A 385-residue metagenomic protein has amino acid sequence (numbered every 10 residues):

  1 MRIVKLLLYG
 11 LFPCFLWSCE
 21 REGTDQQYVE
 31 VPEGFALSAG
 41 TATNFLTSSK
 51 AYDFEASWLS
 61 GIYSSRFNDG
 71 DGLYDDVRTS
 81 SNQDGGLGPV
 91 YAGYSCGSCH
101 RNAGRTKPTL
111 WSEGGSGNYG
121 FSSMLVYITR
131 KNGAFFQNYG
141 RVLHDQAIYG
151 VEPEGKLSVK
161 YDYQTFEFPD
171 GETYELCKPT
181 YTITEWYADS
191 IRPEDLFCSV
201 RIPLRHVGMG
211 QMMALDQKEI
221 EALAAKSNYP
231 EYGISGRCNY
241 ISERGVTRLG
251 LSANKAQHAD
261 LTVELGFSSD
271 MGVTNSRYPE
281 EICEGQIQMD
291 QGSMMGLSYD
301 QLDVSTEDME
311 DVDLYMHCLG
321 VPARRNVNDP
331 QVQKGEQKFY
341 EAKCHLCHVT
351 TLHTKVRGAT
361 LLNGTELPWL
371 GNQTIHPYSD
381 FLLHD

Functional and structural regions predicted by a protein language model:
M1-W17: Sec-dependent bacterial lipoprotein signal peptides
F15-F45: Bacterial Sec-dependent N-terminal signal peptides
T43-N44, T184-E185, V356-D385: Surface-exposed intrinsically disordered loops and tails
F45-T47, Y52-R66, D76-M309: Extracytoplasmic redox metalloprotein regions
G70, Y91-A103, H206, V312 (+2 more regions): The canonical Cys-X-X-Cys-His
S80-N82, S98-L110, V321-A323, A342-L346 (+1 more regions): Secretory-pathway/luminal and periplasmic proteins that interact with or process carbohydrate-rich
D313-R325: His/Cys-centered metal/cofactor-coordination and adjacent catalytic loops
